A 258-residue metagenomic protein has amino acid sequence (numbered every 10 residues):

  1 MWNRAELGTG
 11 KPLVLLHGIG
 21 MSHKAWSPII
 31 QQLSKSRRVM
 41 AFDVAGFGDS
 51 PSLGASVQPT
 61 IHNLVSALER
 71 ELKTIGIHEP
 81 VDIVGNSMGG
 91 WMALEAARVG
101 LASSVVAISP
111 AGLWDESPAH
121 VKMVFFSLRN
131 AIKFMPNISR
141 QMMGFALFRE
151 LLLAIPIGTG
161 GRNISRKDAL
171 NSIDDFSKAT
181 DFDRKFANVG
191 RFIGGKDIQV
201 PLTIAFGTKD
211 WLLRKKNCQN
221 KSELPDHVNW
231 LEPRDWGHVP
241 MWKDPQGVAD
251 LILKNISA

Functional and structural regions predicted by a protein language model:
A5-S52: Conserved HGGG/HGGXW glycine-rich cap/lid loop of the alpha/beta-hydrolase fold
H62-V81: Conserved acidic catalytic loop of the alpha/beta-hydrolase fold
I83-G85, I108: Short beta-strand immediately N-terminal to the catalytic nucleophile in serine-hydrolase-like folds
G85-G89, A93: Gly/Ala-rich beta-loop-alpha elbow adjacent to hydrolase catalytic centers
R98, A102-P136: Flexible "cap/lid" loop of the alpha/beta hydrolase fold
R140-K196: Conserved alpha/beta-hydrolase catalytic His-Asp/Glu region
P201-W236, W242: Conserved loop-alpha-helix segment in the C-terminal half of the alpha/beta-hydrolase fold that carries the catalytic
W242-K254: Post-His helix in hydrolase/transferase enzymes
